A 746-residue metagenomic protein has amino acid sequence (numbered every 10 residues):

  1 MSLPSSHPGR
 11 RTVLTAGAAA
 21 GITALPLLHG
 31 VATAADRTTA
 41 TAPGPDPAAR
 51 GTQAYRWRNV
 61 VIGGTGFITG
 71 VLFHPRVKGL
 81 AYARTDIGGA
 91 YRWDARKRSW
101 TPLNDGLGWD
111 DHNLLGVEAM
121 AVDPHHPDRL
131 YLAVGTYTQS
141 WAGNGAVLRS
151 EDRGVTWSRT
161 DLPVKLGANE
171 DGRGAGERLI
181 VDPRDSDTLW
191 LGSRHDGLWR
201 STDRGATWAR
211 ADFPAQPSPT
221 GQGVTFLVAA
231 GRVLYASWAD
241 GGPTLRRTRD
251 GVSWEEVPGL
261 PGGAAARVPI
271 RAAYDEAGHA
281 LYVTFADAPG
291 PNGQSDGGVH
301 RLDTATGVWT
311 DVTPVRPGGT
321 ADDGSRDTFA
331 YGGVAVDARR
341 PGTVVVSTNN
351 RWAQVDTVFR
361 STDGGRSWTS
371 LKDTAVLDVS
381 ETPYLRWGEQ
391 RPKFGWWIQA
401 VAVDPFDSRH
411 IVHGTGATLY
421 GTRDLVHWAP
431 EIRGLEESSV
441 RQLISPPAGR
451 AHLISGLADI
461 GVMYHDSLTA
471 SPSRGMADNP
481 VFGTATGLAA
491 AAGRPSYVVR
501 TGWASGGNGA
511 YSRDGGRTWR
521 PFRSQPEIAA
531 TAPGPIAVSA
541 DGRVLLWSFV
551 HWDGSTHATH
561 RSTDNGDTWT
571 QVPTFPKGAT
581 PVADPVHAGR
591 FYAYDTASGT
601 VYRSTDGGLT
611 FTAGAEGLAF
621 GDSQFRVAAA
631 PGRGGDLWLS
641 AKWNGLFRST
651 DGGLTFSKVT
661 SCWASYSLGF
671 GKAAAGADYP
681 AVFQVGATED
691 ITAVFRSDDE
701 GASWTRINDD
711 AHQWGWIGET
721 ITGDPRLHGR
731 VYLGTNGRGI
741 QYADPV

Functional and structural regions predicted by a protein language model:
M1-P8, A16-L27: N-terminal secretory signal peptides
P4-L14, S361-G364, T422: Twin-arginine (Tat) signal peptide motif
D46-V61, L80, I87-D110, Y137 (+15 more regions): Asp-box/BNR beta-propeller loop motif
G63-H74, G108-A119, L166-D182, A215-V228 (+10 more regions): Short coil-to-beta transitions that initiate beta-strands within beta-rich domains
P75-V77, P124-H126, P183-D185, A229-G231 (+11 more regions): Residue-level detector of Asp-centered blade-edge/turn motifs that repeat once per structural unit in beta-propeller
W397-A402, F406, N644, C662-D698: Loop/turn-rich, solvent-exposed surfaces of beta-rich toroidal or solenoidal domains
I717-V746: Blade-level signature of beta-propeller repeat domains, shared across WD40, Kelch, NHL, RCC1 and BNR/Asp-box propellers
